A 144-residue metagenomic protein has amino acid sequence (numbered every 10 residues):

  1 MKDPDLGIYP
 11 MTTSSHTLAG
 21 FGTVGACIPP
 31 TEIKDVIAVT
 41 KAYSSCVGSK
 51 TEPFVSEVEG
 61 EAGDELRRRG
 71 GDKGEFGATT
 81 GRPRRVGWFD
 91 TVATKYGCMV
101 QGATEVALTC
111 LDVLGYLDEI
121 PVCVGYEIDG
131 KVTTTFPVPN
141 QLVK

Functional and structural regions predicted by a protein language model:
M1-K144: Non-transmembrane, aqueous-exposed alpha-helical and coiled segments at domain scale
